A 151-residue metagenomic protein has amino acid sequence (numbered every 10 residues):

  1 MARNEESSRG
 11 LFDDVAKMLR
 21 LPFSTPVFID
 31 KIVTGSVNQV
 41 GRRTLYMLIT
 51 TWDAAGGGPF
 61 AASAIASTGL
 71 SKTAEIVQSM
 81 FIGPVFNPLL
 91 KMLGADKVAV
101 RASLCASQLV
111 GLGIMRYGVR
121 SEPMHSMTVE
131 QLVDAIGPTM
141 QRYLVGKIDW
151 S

Functional and structural regions predicted by a protein language model:
M1-A2, S7-K17, L109: Short amphipathic alpha-helical segment with a characteristic S/N-K-E followed by hydrophobic residues
R3, I49, D53, A66-G69 (+4 more regions): Amphipathic alpha-helical interaction elements
G10, D14, M18-A61: Hydrophobic alpha-helical connector segments
F28-V33, L70-S79: An acidic intrinsically disordered interaction segment
V40, T44, G56-F60, T73 (+4 more regions): Residue-level detector of well-ordered alpha-helical segments, enriched for hydrophobic/aromatic packing positions
T44, L48, P84-P88, A135-I136: Amphipathic alpha-helices of TPR/Sel1-like and other helical repeat/solenoid scaffolds
L48, A61-T68, C105-L109, G113: Short alpha-helical scaffolding segments that buttress acidic/His motifs in well-ordered protein cores
A74-E75, S79, L89-Y143, K147-S151: Hydrophobic/aromatic-rich alpha-helical bundle segments in the mid-to-C-terminal region
